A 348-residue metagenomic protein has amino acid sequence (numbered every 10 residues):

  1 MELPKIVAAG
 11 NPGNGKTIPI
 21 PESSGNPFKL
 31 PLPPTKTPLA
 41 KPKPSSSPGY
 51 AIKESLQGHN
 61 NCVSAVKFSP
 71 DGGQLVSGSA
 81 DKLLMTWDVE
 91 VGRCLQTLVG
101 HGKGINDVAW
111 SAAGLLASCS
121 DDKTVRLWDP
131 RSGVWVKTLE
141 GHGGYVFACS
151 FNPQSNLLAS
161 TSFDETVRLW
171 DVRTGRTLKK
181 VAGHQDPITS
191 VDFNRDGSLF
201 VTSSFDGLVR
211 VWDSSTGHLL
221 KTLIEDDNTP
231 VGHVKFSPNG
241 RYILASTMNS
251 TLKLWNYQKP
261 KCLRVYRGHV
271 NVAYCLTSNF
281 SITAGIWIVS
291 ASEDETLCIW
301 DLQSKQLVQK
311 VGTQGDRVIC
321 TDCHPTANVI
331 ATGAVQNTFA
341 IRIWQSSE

Functional and structural regions predicted by a protein language model:
M1-C62: Intrinsically disordered, low-complexity acidic/Ser/Thr/Pro-rich linker and tail segments in large eukaryotic scaffolds
L56-V63, V99-I105, E140-V146, A182-I188 (+3 more regions): WD40/WD-repeat beta-propeller blade N-cap
D71-G73, A113-G114, Q154-N156, D196-S198 (+3 more regions): Short coil/turn segments that connect the beta-strands within blades of beta-propeller domains
G78-D81, S118-D122, Q154, S160-D164 (+4 more regions): Conserved strand-to-loop turn within each blade of WD40 beta-propeller repeats
L83, G102, L115, K123-R126 (+9 more regions): A conserved positional marker within WD40/Gbeta-like beta-propeller blades
L84-W87, V125-D129, C149, V167-D171 (+5 more regions): WD40-repeat beta-propellers
I319-E348: Blade-level signature of beta-propeller repeat domains, shared across WD40, Kelch, NHL, RCC1 and BNR/Asp-box propellers
